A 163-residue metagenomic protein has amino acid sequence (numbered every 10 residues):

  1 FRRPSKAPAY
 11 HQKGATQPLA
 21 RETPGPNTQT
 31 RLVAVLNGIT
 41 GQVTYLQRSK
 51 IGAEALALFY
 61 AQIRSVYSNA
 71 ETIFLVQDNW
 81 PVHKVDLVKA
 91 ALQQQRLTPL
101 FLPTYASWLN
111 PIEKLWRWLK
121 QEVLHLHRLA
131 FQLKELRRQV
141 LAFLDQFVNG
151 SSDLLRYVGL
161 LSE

Functional and structural regions predicted by a protein language model:
F1-A61, L161-E163: Extended, low-complexity cationic-aromatic segments
T16-G25, Q95-P111, R128: RNase H-like polynucleotidyl transferase catalytic core
A34-V35, G41, D78, N110 (+2 more regions): Generic structural signal for small/hydrophobic residues in well-ordered secondary structure, especially within
E54-F74: Short, basic/hydrophobic alpha-helical segments
E71-K84, N110: Acidic/histidine-rich, metal-coordinating catalytic segments
I73-Q77, F101-P103, R137, G159: Short beta-strand segments
V85-Q94: Short, aromatic/basic amphipathic alpha-helical patches
E113-E163: C-terminal anion-handling pockets and recognition modules
